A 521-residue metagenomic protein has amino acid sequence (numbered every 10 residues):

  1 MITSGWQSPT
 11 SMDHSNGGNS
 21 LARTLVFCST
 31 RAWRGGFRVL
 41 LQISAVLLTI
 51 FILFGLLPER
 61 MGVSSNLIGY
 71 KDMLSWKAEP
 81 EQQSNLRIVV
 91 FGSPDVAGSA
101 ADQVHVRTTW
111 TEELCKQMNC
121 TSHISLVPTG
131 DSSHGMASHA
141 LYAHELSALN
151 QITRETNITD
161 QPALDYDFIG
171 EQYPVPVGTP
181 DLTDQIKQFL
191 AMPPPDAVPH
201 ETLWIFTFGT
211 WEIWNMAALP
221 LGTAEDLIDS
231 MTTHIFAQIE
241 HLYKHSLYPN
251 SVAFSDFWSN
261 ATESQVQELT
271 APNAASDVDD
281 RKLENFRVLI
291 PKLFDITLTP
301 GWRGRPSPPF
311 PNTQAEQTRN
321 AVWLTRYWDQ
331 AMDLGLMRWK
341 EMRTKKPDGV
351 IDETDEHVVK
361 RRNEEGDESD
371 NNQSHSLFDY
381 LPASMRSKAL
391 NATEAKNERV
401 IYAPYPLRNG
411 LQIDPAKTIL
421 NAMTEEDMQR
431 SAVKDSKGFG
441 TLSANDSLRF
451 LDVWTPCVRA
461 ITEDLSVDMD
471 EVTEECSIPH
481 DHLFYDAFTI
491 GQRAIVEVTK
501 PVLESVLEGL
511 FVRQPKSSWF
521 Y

Functional and structural regions predicted by a protein language model:
M1-G36: Short, low-complexity, Lys/Arg-enriched N-terminal segments of secretory-pathway carbohydrate enzymes
G36-G62: Terminal signal-anchor or tail-anchor transmembrane helices that tether membrane-associated enzymes to cellular
M61-S147, W204, F484, G491-T499 (+2 more regions): Serine-esterase "nucleophile elbow" of acetyl-processing enzymes
P94-G98, T129-H134, F208-N215, F294-L298 (+1 more regions): Solvent-exposed loop/turn segments at secondary-structure junctions within structured extracellular/periplasmic domains
D102-H241, Y248-A275: Conserved SGNH/GDSL esterase-like catalytic core that processes O-acyl groups on lipids and polysaccharides
L141-F168, L247-L283, P308, K345-I401: Intrinsically disordered, low-complexity domain-flanking/linker segments in eukaryotic proteins, enriched
F206-L227, L293-A315: Active-site His/acidic residue clusters
R281, D295-R319, P347-F488: Mobile gating loops/cap/lid regions near enzyme active sites that modulate substrate access
